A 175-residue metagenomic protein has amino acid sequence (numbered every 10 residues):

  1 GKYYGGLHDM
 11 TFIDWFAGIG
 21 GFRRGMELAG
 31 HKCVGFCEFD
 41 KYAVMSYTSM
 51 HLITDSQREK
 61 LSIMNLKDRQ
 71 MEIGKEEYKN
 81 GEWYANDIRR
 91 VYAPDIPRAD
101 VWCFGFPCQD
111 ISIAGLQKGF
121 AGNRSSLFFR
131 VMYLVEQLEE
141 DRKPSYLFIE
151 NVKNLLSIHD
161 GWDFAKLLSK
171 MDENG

Functional and structural regions predicted by a protein language model:
G1-G175: Conserved active-site and SAM-binding loop architecture of S-adenosyl-L-methionine-dependent nucleic-acid
